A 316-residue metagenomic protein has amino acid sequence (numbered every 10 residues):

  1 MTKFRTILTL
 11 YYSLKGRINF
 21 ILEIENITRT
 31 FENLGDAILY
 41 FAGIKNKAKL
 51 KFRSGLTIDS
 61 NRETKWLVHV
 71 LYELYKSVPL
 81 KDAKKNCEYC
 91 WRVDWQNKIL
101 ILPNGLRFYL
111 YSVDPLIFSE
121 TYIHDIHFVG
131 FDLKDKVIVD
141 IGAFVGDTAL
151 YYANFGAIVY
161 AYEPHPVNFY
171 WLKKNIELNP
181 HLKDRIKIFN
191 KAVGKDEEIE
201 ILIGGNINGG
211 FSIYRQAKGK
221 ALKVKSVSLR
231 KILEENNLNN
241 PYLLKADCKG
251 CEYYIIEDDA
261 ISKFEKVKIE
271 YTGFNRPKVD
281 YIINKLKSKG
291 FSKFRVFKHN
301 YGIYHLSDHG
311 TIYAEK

Functional and structural regions predicted by a protein language model:
M1-K316: Phosphate/nucleotide-binding beta-alpha loop and adjacent structural elements of enzyme active sites
